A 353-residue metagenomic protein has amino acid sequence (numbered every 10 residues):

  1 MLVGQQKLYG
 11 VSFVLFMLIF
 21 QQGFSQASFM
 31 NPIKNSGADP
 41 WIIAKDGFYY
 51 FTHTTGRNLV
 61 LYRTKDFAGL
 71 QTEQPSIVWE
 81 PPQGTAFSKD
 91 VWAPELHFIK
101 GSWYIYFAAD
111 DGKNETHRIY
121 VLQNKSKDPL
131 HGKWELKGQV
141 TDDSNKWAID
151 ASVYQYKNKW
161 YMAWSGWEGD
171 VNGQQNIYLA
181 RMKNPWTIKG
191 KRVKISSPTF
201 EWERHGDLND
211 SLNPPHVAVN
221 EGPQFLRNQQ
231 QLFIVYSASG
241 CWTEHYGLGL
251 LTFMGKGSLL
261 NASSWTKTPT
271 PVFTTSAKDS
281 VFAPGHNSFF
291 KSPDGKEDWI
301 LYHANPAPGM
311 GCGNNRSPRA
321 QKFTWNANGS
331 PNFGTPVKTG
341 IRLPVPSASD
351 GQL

Functional and structural regions predicted by a protein language model:
M1-A27: Bacterial Sec-dependent N-terminal signal peptides
F24-L353: Carbohydrate-active catalytic/glycan-binding domains of CAZyme proteins, especially the secreted or lumenal ectodomains
